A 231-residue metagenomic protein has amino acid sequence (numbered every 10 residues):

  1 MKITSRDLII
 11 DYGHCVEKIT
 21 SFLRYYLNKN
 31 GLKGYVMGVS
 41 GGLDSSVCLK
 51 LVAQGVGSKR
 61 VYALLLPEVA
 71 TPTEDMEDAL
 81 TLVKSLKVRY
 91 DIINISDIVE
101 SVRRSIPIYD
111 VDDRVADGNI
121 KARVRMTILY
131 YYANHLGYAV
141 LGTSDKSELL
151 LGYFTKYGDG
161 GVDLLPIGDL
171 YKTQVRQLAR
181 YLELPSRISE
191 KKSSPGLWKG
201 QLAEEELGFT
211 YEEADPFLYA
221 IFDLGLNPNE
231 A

Functional and structural regions predicted by a protein language model:
M1-F154, A231: ATP-dependent adenylation/nucleotidyltransferase module used to activate substrates
H14, K18-F22, L170-Y181, D223: A non-catalytic, amphipathic alpha-helix used as a structural packing/dimerization or gating element in enzyme scaffolds
K84, D117-R125, A139-P216: Catalytic subdomain that performs nucleotidyl-dependent activation
I106, E183-S186, I221: Conserved NTP-handling cores and scaffolds of large molecular machines
E183, L226-N227: Residue-level recognition of oxygen-bearing side chains
A203, P228-E230: Charged, low-complexity surface segments at secondary-structure and domain boundaries
A214-L226: Short, amphipathic alpha-helical "recognition" segments used to contact nucleic acids or chromatin
